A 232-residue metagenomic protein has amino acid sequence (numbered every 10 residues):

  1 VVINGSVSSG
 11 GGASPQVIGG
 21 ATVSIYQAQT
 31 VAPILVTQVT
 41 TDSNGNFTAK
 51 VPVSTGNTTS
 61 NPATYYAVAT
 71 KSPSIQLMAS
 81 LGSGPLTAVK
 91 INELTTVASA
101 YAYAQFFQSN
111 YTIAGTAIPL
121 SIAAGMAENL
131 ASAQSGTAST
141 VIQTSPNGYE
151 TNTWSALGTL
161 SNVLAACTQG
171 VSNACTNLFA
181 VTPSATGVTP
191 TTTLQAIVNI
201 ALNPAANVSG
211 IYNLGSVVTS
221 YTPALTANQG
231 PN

Functional and structural regions predicted by a protein language model:
V1-N232: Feature for extracytoplasmic/surface-facing segments of secreted or surface-associated proteins, emphasizing
